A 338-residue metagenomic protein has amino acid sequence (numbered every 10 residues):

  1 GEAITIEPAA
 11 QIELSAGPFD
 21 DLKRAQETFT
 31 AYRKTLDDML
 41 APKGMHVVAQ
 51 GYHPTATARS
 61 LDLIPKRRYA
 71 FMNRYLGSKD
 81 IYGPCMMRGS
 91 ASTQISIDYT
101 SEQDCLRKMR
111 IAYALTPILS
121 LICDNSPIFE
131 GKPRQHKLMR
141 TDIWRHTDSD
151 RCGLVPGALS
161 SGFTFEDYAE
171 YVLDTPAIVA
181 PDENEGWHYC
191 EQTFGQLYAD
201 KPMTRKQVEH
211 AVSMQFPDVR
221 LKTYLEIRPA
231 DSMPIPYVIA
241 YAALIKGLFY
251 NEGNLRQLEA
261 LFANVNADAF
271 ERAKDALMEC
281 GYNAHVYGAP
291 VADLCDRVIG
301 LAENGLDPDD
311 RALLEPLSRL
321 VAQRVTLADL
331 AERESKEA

Functional and structural regions predicted by a protein language model:
G1-I81, G89, D124, P229 (+4 more regions): Terminal catalytic/cofactor-binding subdomain
D20-R24, T28, S96-T100, D104-R107 (+3 more regions): Conserved aromatic-histidine-acidic binding/catalytic patches
V47-V48, Y52-R220: Loop-rich catalytic cores of soluble enzymes, especially ATP-dependent carboxylate-amine ligases and other
S101-E102, L119, P234, E252 (+1 more regions): Generic hydrophobic alpha-helical segments
W187-D268: Long, well-ordered mid-to-C-terminal structural blocks that present hydrophobic/aromatic surfaces
